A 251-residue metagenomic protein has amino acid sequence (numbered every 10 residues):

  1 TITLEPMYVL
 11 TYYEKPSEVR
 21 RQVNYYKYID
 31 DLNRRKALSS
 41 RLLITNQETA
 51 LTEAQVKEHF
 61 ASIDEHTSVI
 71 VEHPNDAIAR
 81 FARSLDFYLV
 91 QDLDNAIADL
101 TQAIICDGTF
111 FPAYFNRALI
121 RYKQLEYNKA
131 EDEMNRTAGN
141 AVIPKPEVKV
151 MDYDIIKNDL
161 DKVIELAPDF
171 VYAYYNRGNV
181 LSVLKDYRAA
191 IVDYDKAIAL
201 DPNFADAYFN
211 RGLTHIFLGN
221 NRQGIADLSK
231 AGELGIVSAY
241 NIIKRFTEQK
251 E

Functional and structural regions predicted by a protein language model:
T1-E251: Alpha-helical tetratricopeptide repeat
